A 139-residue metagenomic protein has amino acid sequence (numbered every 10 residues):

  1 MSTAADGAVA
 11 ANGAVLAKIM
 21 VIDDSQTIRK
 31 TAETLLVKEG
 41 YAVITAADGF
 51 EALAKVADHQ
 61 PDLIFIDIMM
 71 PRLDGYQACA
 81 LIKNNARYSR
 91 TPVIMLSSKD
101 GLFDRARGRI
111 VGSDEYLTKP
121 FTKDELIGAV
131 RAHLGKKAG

Functional and structural regions predicted by a protein language model:
K30-K38: Charged docking surfaces used in two-component/phosphorelay signaling
G40-A47, K55: Short hydrophobic/Thr-rich beta-strand motif most characteristic of the beta2 strand and flanking loop of CheY-like
H59-F65: Active-site beta3 strand of CheY-like receiver
M70: Receiver (REC) domain active-site loop signature in two-component systems and cognate sites in sensor histidine kinases
F121-V130: C-terminal output helix
